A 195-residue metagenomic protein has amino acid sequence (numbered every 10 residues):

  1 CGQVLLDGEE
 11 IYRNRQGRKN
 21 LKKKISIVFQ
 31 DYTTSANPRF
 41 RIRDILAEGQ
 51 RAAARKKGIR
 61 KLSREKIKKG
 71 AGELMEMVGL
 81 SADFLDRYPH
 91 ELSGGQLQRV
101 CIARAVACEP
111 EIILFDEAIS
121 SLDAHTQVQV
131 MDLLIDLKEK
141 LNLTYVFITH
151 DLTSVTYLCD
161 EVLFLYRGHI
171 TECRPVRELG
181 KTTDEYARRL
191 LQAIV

Functional and structural regions predicted by a protein language model:
E10-S26, D44, A52, R64 (+1 more regions): ABC ATPase NBD coupling module
S63-D83, L191-Q192: Conserved ABC ATPase "signature" region
Y88-L92, Q96: Conserved ABC ATPase signature
I102: Hydrophobic anchor residue at the start of the ABC signature
E109: Conserved catalytic motifs of ABC-family nucleotide-binding domains
V155-Y157: A short, surface-exposed alpha-helical micro-motif characterized by mixed small hydrophobic and charged/polar residues
